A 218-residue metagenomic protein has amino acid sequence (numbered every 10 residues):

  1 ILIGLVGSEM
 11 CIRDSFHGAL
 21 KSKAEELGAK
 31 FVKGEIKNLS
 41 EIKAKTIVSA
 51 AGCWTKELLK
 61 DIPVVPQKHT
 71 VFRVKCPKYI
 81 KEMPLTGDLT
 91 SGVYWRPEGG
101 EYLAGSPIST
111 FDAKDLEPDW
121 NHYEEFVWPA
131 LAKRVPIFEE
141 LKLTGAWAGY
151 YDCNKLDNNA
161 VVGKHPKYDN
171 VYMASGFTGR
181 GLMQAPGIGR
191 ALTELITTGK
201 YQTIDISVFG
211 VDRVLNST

Functional and structural regions predicted by a protein language model:
I1-G7, C11-I12: Single conserved hydrophobic/aromatic residue that forms the stacking wall/gate of nucleotide- or nucleobase-binding
S8-E9, S91, F177-L182: Glycine-rich "substrate-gating" loop/helix at the edge of Rossmann-like oxidoreductase active sites
S15, C53-W54, G187: Alpha-helix/helix-capping structural signal
H17-A29: N-terminal Rossmann-like dinucleotide/flavin-binding domain of flavoprotein oxidoreductases that bind FAD/FMN
K30-E41: A conserved short coil-to-beta-strand element within the FAD-binding core of flavoproteins
A44-P84, E117: Central helical "cap/lid" subdomain
D61-I62, C76-N170: Active-site lid/adjacent beta-loop-alpha segment flanking the redox-cofactor pocket in flavoenzymes
K133-T218: C-terminal catalytic lobe of FAD-dependent flavoproteins
